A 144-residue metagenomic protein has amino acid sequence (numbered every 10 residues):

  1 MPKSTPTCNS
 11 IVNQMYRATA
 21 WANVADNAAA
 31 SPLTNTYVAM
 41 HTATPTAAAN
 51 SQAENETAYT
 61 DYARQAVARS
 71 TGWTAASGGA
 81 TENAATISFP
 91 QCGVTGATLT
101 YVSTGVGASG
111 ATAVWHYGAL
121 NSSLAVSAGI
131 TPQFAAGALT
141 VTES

Functional and structural regions predicted by a protein language model:
M1-Y101, V106-S144: Small cysteine-rich, disulfide-bonded extracellular modules of the LU/uPAR three-finger superfamily and closely related
